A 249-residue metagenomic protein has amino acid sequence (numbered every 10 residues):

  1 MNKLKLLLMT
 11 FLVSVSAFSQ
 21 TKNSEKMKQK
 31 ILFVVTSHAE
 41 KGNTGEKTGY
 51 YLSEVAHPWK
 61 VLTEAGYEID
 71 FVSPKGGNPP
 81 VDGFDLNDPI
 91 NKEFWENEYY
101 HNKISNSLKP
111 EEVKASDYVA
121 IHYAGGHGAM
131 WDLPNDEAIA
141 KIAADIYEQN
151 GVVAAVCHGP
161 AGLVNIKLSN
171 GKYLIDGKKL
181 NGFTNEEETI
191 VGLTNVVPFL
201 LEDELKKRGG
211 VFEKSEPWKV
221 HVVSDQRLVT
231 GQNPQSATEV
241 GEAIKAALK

Functional and structural regions predicted by a protein language model:
M1-M27: Bacterial Sec-dependent N-terminal signal peptides
Q20-Q149, A161-K249: Extended, subdomain-level signal for the structured scaffold at the beginning of enzyme domains
N150-A154: Conserved, well-structured core segments that form or line functional sites
C157-G159: Catalytic nucleophile serine of serine hydrolases, specifically the conserved "nucleophile elbow" pentapeptide
